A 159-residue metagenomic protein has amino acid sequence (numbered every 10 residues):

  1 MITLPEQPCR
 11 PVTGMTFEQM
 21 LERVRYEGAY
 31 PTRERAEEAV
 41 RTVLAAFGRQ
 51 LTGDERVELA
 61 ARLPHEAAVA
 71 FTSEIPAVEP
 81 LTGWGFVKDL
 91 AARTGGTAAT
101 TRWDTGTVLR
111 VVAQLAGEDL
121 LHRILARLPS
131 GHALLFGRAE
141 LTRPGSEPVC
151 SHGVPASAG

Functional and structural regions predicted by a protein language model:
I2-G159: General marker for long, soluble alpha-helical cores
